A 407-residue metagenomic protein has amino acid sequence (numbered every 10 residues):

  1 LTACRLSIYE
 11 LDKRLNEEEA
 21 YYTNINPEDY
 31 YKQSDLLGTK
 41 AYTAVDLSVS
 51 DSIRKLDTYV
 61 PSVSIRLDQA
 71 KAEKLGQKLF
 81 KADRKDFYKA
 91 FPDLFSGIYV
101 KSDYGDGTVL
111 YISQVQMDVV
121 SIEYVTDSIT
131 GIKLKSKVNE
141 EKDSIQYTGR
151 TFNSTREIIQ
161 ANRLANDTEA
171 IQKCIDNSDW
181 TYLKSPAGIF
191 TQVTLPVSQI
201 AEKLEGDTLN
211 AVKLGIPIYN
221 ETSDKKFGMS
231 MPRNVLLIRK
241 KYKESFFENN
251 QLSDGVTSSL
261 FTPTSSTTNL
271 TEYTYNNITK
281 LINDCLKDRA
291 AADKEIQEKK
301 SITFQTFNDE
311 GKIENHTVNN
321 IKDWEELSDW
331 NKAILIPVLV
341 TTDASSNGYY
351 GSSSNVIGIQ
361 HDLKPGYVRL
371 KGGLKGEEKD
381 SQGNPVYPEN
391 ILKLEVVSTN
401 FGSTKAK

Functional and structural regions predicted by a protein language model:
L1-K407: Secreted, disulfide-rich extracellular signaling modules
